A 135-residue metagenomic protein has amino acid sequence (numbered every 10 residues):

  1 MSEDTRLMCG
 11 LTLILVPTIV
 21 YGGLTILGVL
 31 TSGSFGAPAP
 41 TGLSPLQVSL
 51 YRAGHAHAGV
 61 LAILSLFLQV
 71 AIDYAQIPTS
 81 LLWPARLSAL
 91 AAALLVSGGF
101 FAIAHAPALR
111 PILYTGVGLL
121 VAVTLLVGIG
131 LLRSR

Functional and structural regions predicted by a protein language model:
M1-H55, G59-R135: Polytopic transmembrane helical bundles with strong interfacial aromatic enrichment
